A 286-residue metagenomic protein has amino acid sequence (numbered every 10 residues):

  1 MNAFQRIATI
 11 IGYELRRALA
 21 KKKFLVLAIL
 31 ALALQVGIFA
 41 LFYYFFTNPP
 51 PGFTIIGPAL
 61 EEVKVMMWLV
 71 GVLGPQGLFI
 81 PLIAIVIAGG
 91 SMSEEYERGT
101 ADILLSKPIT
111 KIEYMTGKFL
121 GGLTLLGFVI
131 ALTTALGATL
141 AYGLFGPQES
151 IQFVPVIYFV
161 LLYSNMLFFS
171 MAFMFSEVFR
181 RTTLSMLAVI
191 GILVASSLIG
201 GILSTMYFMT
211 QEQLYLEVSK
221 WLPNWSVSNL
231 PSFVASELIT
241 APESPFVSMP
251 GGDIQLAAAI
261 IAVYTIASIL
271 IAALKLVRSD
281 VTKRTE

Functional and structural regions predicted by a protein language model:
M1-A31: Aromatic- and glycine-rich beta-strand/loop motifs that create alpha-glucan
F4, Y44-M67, G191-R278, T282: Terminal transmembrane helical anchor/hairpin motif
E14, A135-T139, S170-M174, V194 (+2 more regions): Alpha-helical transmembrane segments of multipass membrane proteins
R17, E94, K107, A138-Y142 (+2 more regions): Transmembrane helix-loop junction
A31-V86, T116-L184, A188, S204-T205 (+3 more regions): Secretory targeting signals
G77-Y96, F173, A259-S279: Transmembrane alpha-helical segments in integral membrane proteins
G90-L123: Helix-loop-helix units of permease transmembrane domains in multi-pass membrane transporters, especially ABC
